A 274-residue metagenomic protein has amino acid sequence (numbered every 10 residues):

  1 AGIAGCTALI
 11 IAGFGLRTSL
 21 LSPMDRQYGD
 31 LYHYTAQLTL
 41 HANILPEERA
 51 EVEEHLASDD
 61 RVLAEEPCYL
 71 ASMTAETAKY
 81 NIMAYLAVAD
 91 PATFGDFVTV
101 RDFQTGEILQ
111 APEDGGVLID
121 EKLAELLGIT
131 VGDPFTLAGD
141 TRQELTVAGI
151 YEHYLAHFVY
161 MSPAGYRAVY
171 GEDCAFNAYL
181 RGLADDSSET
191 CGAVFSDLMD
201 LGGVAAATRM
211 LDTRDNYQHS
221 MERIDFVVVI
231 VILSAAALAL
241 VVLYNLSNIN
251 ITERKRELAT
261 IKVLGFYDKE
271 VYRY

Functional and structural regions predicted by a protein language model:
A1-G5, N250, Y267: N-terminal Sec/SRP start-transfer signal
G5-Y34, N248: Alpha-helical transmembrane segments
L20-L38, Y80-N81, D96, G171-A175: Membrane-proximal juxtamembrane linkers immediately C-terminal to transmembrane helices
L20-M24, T190-L240, I249-E253, Y274: Peri-transmembrane interface segments
R26-Q27, A50-P134, R142-T146, I150: Short beta-strand boundary microenvironments
L31-Y32, A111, I150-G192, L211: Small-residue transmembrane helix packing/gating motifs
S247-A259, E270: Transmembrane helix boundary and interhelical loop/hinge segments in multi-pass membrane proteins
